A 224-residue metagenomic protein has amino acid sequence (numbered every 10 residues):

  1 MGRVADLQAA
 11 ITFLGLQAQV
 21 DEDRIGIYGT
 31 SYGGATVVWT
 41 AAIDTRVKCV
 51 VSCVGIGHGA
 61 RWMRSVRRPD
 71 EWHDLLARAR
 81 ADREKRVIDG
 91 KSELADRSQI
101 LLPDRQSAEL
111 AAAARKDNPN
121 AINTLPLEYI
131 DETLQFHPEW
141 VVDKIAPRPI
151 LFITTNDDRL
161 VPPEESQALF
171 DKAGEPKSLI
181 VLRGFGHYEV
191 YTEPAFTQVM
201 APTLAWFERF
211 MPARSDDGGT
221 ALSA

Functional and structural regions predicted by a protein language model:
M1-A18, A201: Alpha/beta-hydrolase active-site loop
Q19-Y32: Alpha/beta-hydrolase fold nucleophile elbow
G26, T36-A113: Alpha/beta-hydrolase-fold enzymes
Y28-S31, C53, T155: Conserved alpha/beta-hydrolase "nucleophile elbow" surrounding the catalytic nucleophile
S65-V66, L125-V142: Active-site nucleophile elbow and catalytic-triad environment of alpha/beta-hydrolase enzymes
I145-A146, F152-T154: Short beta-strand/loop motif that positions the catalytic acidic residue of the alpha/beta-hydrolase fold
R159-E165: Conserved alpha/beta-hydrolase "acid-adjacent" motif
F185-Q198: Catalytic histidine-centered segment of alpha/beta-hydrolase-like enzymes
